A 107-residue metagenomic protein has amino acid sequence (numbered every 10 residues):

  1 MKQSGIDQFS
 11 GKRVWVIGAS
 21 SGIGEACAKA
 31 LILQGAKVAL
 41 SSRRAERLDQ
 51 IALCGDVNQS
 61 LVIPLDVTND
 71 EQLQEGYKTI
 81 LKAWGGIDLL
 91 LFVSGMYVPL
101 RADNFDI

Functional and structural regions predicted by a protein language model:
M1-W15: Flexible N-terminal pre-Rossmann segment of NAD(P)-dependent oxidoreductases
I17, I87-G95: Rossmann-fold scaffold of SDR-type NAD(P)-dependent oxidoreductases
S20-S21: Conserved glycine-rich cofactor-binding loop
G24-E25: N-terminal Rossmann-fold NAD(P) dinucleotide-binding loop
Q34-I51: Conserved glycine-rich Rossmann-like NAD(P)H-binding loop of the short-chain dehydrogenase/reductase
L48, L73-I80: A conserved hydrophobic alpha-helix of the Rossmann-fold in NAD(P)-dependent oxidoreductases
G55-E71: Rossmann-fold cofactor-recognition segment
Q74, Y97-I107: Conserved mid-core segment of classical short-chain dehydrogenase/reductases
